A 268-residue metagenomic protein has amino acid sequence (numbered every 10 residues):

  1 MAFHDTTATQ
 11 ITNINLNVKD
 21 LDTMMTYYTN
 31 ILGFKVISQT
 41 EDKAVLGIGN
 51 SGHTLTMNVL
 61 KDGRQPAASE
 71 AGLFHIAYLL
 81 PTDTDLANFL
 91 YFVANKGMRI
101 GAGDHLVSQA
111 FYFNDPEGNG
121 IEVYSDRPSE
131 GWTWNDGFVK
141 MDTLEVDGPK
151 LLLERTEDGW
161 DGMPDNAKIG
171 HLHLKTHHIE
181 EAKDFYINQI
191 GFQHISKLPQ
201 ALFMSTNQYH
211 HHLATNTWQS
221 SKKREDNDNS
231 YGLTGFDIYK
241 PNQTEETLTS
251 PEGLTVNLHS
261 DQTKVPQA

Functional and structural regions predicted by a protein language model:
M1-T12, L16-S38, G49-R99, N114-S196 (+1 more regions): Glyoxalase I/VOC metalloenzyme domain signal
D42, L106-Q109, Q200: Short acidic/glycine-enriched loop/turn segments that link adjacent beta-strands
V45-I48, A110-F113, M204: SH3/SH3-like beta-barrel fold
G97-S108: Membrane-interface helix-loop-helix junctions at boundaries between adjacent transmembrane segments
